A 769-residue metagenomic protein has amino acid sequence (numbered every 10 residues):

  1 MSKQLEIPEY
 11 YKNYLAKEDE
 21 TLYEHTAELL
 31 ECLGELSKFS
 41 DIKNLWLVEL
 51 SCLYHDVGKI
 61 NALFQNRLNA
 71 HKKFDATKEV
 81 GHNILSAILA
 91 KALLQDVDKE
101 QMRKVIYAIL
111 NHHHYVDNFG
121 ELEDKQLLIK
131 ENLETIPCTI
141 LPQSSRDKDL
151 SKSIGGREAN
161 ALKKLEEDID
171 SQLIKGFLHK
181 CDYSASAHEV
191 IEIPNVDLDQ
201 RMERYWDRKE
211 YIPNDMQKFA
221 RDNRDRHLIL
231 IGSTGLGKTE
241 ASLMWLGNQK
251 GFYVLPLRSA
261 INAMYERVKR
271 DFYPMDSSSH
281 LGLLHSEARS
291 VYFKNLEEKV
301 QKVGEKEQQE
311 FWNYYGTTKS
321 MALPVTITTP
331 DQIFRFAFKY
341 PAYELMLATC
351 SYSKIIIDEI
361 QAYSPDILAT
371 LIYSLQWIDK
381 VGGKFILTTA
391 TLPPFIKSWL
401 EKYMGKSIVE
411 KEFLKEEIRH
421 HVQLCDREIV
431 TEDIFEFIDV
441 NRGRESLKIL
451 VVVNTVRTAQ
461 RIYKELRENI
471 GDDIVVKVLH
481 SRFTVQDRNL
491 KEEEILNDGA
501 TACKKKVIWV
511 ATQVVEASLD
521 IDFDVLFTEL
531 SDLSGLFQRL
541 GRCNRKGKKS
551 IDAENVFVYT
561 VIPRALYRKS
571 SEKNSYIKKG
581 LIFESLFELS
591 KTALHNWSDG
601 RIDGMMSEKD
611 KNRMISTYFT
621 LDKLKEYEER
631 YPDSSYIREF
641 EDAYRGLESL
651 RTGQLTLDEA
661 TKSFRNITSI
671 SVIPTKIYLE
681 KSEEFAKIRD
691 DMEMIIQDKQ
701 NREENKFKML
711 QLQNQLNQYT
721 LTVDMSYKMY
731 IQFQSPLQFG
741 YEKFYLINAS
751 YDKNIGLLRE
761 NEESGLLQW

Functional and structural regions predicted by a protein language model:
S2-D199: Accessory nucleic-acid engagement/destabilization modules that flank
R224-W245: Walker A/P-loop
K250-Y273, H285-A288, P394-I396: Conserved Walker A/P-loop ATP-binding site and its immediately adjacent core in helicase/helicase-like ATPase domains
S278-R335: Inter-Walker segment of RecA-like/P-loop motor cores
L283-K294, V456-R457, K477-L490, T512-E516: Conserved helicase motor
L345-K354, I360-E412: Post-DEXD/H (motif II) to motif III coupling segment of the RecA-like Helicase ATP-binding lobe
P394-G443: Interdomain hinge/linker at the junction between the two RecA-like core domains of SF2 helicases
E432, E436-D439, S446-V452, R457 (+4 more regions): C-terminal helicase lobe and adjacent C-terminal extensions/tails of nucleic-acid helicase motors
